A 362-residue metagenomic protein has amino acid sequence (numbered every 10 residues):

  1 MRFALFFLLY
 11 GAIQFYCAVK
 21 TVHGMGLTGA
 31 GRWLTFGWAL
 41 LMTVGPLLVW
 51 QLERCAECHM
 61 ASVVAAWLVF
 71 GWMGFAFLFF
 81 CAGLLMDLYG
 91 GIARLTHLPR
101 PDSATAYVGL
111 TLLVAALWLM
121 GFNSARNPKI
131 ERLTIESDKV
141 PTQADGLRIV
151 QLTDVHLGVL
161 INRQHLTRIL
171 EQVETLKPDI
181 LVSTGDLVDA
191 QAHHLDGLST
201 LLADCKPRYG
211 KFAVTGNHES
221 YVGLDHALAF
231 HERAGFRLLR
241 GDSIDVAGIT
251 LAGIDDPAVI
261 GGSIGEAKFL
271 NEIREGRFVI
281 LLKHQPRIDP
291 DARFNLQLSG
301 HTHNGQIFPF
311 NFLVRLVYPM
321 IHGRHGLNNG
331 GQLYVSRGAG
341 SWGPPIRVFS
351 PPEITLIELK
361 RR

Functional and structural regions predicted by a protein language model:
M1-R126: Non-catalytic terminal accessory segments
G26, H97, G121, K129 (+3 more regions): Glycine-centered secondary-structure boundary/capping sites
N127-K129, G248: Short coil-to-beta-strand transition motifs
I130-T134: Short amphipathic
E136-R362: Soluble catalytic domains of enzymes that build or remodel membrane lipids, polysaccharides, and related
